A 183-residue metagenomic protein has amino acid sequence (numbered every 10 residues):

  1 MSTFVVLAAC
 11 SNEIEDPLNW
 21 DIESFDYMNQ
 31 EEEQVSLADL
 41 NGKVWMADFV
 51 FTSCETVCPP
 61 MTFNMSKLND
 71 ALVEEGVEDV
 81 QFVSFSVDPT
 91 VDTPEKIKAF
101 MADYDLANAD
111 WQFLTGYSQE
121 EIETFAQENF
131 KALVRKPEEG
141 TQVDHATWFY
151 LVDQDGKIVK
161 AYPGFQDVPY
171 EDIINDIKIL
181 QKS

Functional and structural regions predicted by a protein language model:
V5-A9: C-terminal motif of bacterial Sec signal peptides marking the signal peptidase cleavage site
S11-A38, F63-N64: N-terminal "domain-start" segment that seeds a small globular fold
S36-P59, M65: Short active-site neighborhood of thiol/selenol oxidoreductases, capturing the structured segment around
V57-V73, P94: Typically the conserved alpha-helix immediately C-terminal to a functionally engaged Cys/Sec in thioredoxin-like
D70-V77, A102-A109, Q127-K131, K157 (+2 more regions): Sec-exported extracytoplasmic/periplasmic mature domains
D79-D92, D110-Q119: Thiol-based oxidoreductase modules, predominantly thioredoxin-like and allied folds used for disulfide exchange
A99-H145: Short, internal strand/loop/helix patches that form the active-site neighborhood or redox-interaction surface
P137-S183: Thiol-/selenol-based redox modules, centered on thioredoxin-like and closely related oxidoreductase domains
